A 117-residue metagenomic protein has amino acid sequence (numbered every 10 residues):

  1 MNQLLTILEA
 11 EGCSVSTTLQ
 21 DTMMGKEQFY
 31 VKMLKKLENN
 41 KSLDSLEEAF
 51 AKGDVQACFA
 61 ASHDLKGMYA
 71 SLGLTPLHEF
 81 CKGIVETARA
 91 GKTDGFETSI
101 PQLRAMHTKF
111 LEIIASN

Functional and structural regions predicted by a protein language model:
M1-A60, D64-N117: Two-component system phosphorelay core
